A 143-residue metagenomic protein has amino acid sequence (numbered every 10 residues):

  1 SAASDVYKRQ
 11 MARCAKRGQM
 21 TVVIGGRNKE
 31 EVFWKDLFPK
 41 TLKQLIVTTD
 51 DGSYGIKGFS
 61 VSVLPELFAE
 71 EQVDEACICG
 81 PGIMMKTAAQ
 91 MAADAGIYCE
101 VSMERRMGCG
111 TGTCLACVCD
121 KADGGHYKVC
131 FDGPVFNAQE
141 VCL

Functional and structural regions predicted by a protein language model:
S1, M20-V22: Short, charge-rich amphipathic segments
A2-Y7: Short, small-residue-biased leader/transition segments that mark boundaries at the very start of proteins
K8-A12: Conserved SAM-binding loop of SAM-dependent methyltransferases across substrates and taxa, primarily the Class I
R13-M20, K43: Conserved S-adenosyl-L-methionine
V23-L143: Reductase modules of NAD(P)H-dependent flavoproteins
